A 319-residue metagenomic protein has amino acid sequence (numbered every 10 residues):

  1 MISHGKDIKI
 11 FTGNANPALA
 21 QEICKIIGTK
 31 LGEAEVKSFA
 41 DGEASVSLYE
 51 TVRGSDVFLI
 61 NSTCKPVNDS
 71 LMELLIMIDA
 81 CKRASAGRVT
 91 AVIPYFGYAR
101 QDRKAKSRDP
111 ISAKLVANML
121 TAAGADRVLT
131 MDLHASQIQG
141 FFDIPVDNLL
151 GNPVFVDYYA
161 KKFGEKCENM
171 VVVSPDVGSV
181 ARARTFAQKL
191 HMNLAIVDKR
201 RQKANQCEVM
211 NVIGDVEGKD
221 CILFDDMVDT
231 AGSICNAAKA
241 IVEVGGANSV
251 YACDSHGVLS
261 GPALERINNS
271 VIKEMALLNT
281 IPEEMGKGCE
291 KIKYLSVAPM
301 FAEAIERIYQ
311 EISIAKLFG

Functional and structural regions predicted by a protein language model:
M1-G319: PRPP-associated nucleotide enzymes
